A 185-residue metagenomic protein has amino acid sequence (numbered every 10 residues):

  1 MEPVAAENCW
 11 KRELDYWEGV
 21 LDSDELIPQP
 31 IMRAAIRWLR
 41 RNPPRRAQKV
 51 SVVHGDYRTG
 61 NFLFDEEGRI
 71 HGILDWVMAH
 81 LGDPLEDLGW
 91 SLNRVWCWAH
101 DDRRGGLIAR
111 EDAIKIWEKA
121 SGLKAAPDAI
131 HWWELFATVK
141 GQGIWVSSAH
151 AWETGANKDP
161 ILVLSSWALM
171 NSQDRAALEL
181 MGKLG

Functional and structural regions predicted by a protein language model:
M1-R37, P43, A47-S51, M78-G82 (+1 more regions): A cross-family kinase active-site recognition segment
P28-I31, D56, P84-D87, A109 (+2 more regions): An acidic site on a long C-lobe helix of protein kinase domains
I31, G105, A109, L169-A176: Soluble or luminal CAZymes and related metallo-dependent hydrolases
A34-I36, R40-E86, L92: Active-site acidic catalytic loop and adjacent metal/ATP-binding pocket of ATP-dependent phosphoryl transfer enzymes
L85-L123, F136-G155: Active-site activation/catalytic loop segments of kinase-like enzymes and analogous catalytic loops in related
G122-W132: Short, surface-exposed acidic
G143-G185: Helical subdomain adjoining the active site within ATP-dependent kinase catalytic cores
